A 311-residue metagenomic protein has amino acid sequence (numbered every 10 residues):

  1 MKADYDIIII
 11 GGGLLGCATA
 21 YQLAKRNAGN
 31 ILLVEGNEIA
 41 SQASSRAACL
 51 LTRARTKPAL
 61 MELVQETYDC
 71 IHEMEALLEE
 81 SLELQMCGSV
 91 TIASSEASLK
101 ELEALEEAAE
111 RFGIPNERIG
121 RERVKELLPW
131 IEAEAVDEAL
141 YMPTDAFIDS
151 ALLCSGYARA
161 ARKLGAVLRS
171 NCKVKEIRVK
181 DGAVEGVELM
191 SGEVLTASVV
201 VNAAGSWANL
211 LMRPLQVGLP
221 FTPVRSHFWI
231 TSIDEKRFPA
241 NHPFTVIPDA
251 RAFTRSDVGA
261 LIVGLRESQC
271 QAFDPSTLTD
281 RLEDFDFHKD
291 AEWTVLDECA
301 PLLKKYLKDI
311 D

Functional and structural regions predicted by a protein language model:
K2-L15, L32: Beta1/beta-strand and adjacent pyrophosphate-binding region of the FAD-binding site in flavoprotein oxidoreductases
L15, I39, W207: Conserved Rossmann-like nucleotide-cofactor binding loop
A24-S44: Glycine-rich FAD pyrophosphate-binding loop
A48-L127, R251-T254, A260, E283 (+2 more regions): Dinucleotide-binding Rossmann-like beta1-alpha1 core, especially the glycine-rich loop that anchors the ADP
E62-Q65, T91-E101, L140-R162, R169 (+1 more regions): Short beta-strand to alpha-helix junction loop
Y141-V199: Helical element adjacent to the flavin cofactor pocket in flavoenzyme catalytic cores
E193-P243: Central helical "cap/lid" subdomain
D234-D311: Active-site lid/adjacent beta-loop-alpha segment flanking the redox-cofactor pocket in flavoenzymes
